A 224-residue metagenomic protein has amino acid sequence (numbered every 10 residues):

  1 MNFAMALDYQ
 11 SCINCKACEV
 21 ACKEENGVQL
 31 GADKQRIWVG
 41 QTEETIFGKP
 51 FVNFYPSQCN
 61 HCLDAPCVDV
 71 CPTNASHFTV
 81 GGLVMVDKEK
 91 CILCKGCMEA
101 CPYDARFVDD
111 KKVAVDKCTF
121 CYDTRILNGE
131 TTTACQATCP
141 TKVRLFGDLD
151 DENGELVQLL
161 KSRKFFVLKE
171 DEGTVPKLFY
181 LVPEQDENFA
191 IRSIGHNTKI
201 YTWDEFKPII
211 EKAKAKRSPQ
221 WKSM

Functional and structural regions predicted by a protein language model:
M1-M224: Non-ligating segments of multi-cofactor redox enzymes
